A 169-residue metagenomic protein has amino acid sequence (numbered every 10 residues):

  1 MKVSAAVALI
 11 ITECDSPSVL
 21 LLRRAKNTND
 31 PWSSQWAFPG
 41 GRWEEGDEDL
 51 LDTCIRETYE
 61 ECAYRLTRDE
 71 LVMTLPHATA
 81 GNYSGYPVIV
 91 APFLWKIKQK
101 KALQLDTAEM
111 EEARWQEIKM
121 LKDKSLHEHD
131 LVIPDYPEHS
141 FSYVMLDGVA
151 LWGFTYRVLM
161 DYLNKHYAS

Functional and structural regions predicted by a protein language model:
M1-F38: N-terminal strand-loop-strand
A8-I10, T155, L159-Y162: Buried hydrophobic packing segments
T28, R42-S140, V144-L151, M160-D161 (+1 more regions): Unchanged
